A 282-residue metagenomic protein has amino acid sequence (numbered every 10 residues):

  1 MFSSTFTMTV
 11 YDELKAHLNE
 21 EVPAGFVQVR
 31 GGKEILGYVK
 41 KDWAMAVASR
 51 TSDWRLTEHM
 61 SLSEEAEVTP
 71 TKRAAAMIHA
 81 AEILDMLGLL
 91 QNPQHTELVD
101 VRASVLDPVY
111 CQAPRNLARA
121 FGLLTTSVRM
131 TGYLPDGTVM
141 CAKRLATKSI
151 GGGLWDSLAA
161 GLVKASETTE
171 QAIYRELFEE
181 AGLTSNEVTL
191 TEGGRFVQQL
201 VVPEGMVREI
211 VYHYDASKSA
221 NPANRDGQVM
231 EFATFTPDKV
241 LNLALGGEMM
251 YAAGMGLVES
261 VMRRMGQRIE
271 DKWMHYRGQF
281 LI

Functional and structural regions predicted by a protein language model:
M1-L154, L162-F178, L183-P222, P237 (+2 more regions): N-terminal leader/linker segments that precede catalytic domains of diphosphate-processing enzymes
A223-A253: NUDIX/MutT-family hydrolases
